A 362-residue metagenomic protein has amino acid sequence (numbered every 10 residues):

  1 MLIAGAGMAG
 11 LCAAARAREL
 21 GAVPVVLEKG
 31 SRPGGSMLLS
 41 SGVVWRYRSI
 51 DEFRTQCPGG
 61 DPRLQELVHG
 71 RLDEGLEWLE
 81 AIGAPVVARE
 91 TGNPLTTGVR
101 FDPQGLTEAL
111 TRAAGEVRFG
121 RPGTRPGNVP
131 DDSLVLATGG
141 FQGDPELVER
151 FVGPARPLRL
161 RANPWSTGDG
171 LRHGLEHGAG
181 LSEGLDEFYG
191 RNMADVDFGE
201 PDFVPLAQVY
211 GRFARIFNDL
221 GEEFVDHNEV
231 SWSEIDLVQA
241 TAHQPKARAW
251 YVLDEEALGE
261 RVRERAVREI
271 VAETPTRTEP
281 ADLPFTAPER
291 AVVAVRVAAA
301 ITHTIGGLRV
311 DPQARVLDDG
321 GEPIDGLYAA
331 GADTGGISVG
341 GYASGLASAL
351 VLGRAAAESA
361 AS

Functional and structural regions predicted by a protein language model:
M1-V26, A361: N-terminal Rossmann-like FAD-binding beta1-loop-alpha1 element of flavoenzymes
L2-A4, L27, V129-F141, Y328 (+1 more regions): Short hydrophobic core segments
K29-E116, A214-E229: Conserved N-terminal/central alpha/beta ligand/cofactor-binding core
G98-D132, L171-H177: Helical element adjacent to the flavin cofactor pocket in flavoenzyme catalytic cores
D132-A194, A314, L346, A355: Glycine-rich loop(s) and the adjacent beta-strand/alpha-helix scaffold that form part
L171-H173, H177-A281: An anion/pyrophosphate-binding glycine-rich loop and adjacent beta-alpha core in soluble alpha-beta enzymes
R277-I337: A glycine-rich dinucleotide-binding beta-alpha-beta segment and adjacent secondary-structure elements that constitute
E322-S362: Catalytic phosphate/nucleotide-handling subdomain of diverse soluble enzymes
